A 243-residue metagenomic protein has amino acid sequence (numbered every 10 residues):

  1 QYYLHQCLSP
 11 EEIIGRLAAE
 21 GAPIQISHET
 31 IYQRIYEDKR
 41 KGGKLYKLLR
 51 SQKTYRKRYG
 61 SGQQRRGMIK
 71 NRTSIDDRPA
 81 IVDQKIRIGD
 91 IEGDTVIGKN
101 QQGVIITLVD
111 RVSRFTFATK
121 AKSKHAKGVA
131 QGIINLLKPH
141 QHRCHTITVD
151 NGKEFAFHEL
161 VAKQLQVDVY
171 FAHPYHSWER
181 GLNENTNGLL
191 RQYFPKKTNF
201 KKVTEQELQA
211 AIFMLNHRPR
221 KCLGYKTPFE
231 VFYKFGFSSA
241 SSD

Functional and structural regions predicted by a protein language model:
Q1-I24, R78: A short, amphipathic alpha-helix used for macromolecular contacts
I13, I31, D94, L108 (+6 more regions): Mobile genetic element proteins and their domesticated derivatives, centered on retroelements and DNA transposons
P23-D83: Basic, flexible linker segments flanking DNA-binding modules in nucleic acid-interacting mobile-element proteins
D76-T116: An active-site-proximal beta-strand-loop segment
I97-Q101, A118-Q141: Active-site beta-loop-alpha junctions of metal-dependent nucleic acid enzymes, especially the RNase H-like/DDE
V149-N151, A156-V161, F171-Q192, K201-F213: RNase H-like two-metal-ion nuclease catalytic core shared by retroviral integrases and related mobile-element nucleases
Q164-L165: Short, structured coil segments at secondary-structure junctions
K196-D243: C-terminal domain-tail junction helix/linker
